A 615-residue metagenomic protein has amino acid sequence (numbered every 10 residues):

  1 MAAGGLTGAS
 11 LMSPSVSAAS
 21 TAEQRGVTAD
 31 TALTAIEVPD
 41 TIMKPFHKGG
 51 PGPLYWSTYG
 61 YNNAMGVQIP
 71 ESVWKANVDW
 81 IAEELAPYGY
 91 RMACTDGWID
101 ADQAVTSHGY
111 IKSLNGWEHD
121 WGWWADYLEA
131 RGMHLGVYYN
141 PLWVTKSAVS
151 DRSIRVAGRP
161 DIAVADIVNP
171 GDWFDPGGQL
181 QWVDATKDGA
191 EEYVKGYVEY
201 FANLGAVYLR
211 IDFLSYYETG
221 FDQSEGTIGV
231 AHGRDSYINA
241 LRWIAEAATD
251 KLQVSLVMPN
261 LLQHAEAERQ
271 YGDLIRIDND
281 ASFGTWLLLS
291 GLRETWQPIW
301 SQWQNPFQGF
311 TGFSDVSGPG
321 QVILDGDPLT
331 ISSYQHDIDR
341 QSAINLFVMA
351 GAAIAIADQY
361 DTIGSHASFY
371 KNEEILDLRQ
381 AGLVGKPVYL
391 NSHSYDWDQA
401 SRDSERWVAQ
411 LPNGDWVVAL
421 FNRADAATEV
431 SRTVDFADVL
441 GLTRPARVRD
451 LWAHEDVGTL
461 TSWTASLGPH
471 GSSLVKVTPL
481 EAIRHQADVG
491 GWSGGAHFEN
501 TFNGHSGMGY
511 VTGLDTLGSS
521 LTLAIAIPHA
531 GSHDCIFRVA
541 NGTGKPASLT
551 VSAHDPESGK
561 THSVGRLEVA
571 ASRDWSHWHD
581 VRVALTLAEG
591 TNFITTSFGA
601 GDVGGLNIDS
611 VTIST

Functional and structural regions predicted by a protein language model:
M1-S17: N-terminal export signals
R25-G136, P141-T145, G351-D358, G364 (+5 more regions): Conserved structural scaffold segments of CAZyme catalytic domains across common CAZy folds
L54-E71, A104-E118, P176-E192, S215 (+1 more regions): The substrate-binding groove and active-site-proximal loops of carbohydrate-active enzymes, especially glycoside
P141-L204: Active-site-adjacent "subsite" loops/lids of carbohydrate-active enzymes
A163-D166, D172, A185, E192 (+1 more regions): Glycan-recognition surfaces
Q341-A343, F347-A350, A355-A357, D398-L440 (+2 more regions): Carbohydrate-binding surface patches
N413, L420-H485, A570, W575 (+1 more regions): C-terminal beta-sandwich/jelly-roll accessory domains of carbohydrate-active enzymes
D438-L442, L467, K476-T615: Extracytoplasmic
